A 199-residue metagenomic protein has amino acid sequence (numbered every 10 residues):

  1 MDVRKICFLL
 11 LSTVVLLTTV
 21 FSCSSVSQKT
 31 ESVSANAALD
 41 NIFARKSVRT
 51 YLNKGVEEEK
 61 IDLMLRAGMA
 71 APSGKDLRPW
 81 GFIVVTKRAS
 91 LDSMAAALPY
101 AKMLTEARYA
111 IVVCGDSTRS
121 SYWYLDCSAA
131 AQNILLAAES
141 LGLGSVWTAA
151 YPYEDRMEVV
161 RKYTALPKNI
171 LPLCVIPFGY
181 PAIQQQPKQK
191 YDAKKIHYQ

Functional and structural regions predicted by a protein language model:
D2-F8, T19-Q199: Acidic, surface-exposed loops and disordered segments
L11-L16: Hydrophobic helical h-region of N-terminal Sec-dependent signal peptides in bacterial secretory/periplasmic proteins
